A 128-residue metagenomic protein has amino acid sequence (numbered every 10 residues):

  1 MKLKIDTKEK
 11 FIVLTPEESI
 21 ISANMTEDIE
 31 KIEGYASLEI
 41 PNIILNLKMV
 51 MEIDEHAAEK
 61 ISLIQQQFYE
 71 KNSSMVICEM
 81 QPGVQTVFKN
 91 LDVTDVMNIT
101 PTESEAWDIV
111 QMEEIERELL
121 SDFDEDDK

Functional and structural regions predicted by a protein language model:
M1-D6, L119-K128: Non-catalytic signal-transmission and effector/linker regions of two-component phosphorelay proteins
K2-E30, G34, M49: STAS-typified acidic loop motif
D6, C78, T100: General small-molecule cofactor/ligand-binding pocket signal
T15, I99-P101: Structural signal for conserved beta-strand scaffold positions within catalytic alpha/beta enzyme cores
S19, Q81, E103-E105: Short, solvent-exposed coil/turn elements at secondary-structure transition points
M25-I32, S37-M97: Amphipathic alpha-helical interaction surfaces in cytosolic regulatory modules
P101-E125: A charged, well-structured terminal subsegment
